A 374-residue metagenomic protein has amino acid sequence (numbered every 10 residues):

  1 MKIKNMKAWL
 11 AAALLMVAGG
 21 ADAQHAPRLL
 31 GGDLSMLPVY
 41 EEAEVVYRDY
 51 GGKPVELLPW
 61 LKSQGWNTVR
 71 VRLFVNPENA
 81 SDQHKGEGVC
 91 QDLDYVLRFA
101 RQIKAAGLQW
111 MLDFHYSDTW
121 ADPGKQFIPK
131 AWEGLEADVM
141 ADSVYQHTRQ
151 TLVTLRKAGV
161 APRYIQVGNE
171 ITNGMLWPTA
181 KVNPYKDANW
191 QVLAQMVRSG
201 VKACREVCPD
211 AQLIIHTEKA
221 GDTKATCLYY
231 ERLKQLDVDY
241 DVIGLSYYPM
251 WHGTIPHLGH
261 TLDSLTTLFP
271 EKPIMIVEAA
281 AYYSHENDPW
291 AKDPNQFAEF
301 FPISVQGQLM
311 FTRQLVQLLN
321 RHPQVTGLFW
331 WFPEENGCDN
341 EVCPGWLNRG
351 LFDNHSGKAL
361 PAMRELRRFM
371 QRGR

Functional and structural regions predicted by a protein language model:
M1-L10: Bacterial N-terminal signal peptides that target proteins for export
A18-G20: N-terminal signal peptide c-region/cleavage motif recognized by signal peptidases
Q24-W60: Boundary/entry segment of secreted carbohydrate-active catalytic domains
L30-L34, V69-V71, W110-F114, R163-V167 (+4 more regions): Hydrophobic faces of well-ordered beta-strands that scaffold small-molecule active sites in alpha/beta enzyme cores
Y40-E41, V45-G52, N76-A80, G86-D94 (+4 more regions): Acidic-and-aromatic substrate-binding clefts and catalytic sites of carbohydrate-active enzymes
G51, V55-L58, E206-Q212, K224-Q296 (+2 more regions): Glycoside hydrolase catalytic-domain groove-lining segments
W60-N189, L193-Q212, H216-A220: Substrate-binding cleft and catalytic face of glycoside hydrolase catalytic domains, especially the flexible beta-alpha
H260, T267-E271, S284-Q314, L318-R374: Aromatic-rich peripheral "rim/lid" segments of glycoside hydrolase catalytic domains that contact and position glycan
